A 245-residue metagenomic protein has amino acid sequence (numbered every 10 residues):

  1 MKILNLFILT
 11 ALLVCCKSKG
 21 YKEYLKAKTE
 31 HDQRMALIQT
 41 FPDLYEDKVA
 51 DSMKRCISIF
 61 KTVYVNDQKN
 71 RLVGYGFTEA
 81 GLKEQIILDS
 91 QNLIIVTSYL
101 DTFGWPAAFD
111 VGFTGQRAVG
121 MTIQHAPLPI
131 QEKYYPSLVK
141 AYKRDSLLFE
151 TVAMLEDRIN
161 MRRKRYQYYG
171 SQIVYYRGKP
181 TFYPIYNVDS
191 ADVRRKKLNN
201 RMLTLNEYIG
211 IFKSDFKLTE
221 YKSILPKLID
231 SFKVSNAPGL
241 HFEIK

Functional and structural regions predicted by a protein language model:
K2-L9: Sec-dependent signal peptide recognition, specifically the positively charged N-region followed immediately by
V14-C15: C-terminal motif of bacterial Sec signal peptides marking the signal peptidase cleavage site
S18-T114, H125-P129, Y142: Preference for long, solvent-exposed alpha-helical segments and helix-linker "stalks"
E79-G81, V174, K179-Y183: Extended, non-catalytic structural segments that build the interaction scaffolds of large macromolecular assemblies
N92, Y134, A191-R194: Stable alpha-helical elements in mature extracytoplasmic
D101-F109, G115-A118, I123-I173: Extended amphipathic alpha-helical interaction segments
G178-R194: Short acidic, Pro/Gly- and aromatic-enriched capping/linker segments at domain boundaries
S190-K245: A cross-kingdom marker for long, charged
